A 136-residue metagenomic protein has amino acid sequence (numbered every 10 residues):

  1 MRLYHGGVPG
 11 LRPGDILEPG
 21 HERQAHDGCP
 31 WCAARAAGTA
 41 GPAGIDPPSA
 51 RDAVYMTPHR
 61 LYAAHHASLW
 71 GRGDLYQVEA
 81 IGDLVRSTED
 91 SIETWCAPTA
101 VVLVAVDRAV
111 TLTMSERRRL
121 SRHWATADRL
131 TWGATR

Functional and structural regions predicted by a protein language model:
M1-R136: Conserved NAD+-utilizing ADP-ribose enzyme module
